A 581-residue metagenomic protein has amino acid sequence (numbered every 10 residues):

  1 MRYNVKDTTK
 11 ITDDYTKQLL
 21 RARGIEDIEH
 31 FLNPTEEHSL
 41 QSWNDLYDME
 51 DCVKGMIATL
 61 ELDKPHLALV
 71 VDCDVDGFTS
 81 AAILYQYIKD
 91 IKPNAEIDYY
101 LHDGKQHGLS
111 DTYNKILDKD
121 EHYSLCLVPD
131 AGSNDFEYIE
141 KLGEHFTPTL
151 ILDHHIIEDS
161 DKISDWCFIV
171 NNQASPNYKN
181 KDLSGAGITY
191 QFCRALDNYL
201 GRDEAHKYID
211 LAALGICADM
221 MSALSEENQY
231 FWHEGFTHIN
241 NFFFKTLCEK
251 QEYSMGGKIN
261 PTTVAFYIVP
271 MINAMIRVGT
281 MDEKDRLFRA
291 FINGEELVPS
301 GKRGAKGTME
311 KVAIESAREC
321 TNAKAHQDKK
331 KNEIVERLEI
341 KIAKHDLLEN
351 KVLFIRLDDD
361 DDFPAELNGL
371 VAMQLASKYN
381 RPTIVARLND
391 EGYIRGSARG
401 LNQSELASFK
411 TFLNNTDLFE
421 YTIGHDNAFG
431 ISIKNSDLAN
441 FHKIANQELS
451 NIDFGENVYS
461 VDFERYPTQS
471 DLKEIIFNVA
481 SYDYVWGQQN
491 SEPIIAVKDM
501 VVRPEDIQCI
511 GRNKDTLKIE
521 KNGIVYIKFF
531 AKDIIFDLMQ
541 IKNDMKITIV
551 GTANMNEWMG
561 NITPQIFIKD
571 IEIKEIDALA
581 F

Functional and structural regions predicted by a protein language model:
R2-L125, E144-F146, D165-W166, D197-D437 (+2 more regions): Hydrophobic helix-and-loop "lid/oligomerization" segment in the mid-to-C-terminal part of catalytic domains
A58, D63, E226, G304-R356 (+3 more regions): Mid-to-C-terminal polyanion-binding domains and interfaces
Y99, D135, H155-D161, P176-N177 (+2 more regions): Short gly/pro/ser/thr-enriched loop/turn and capping motifs at secondary-structure boundaries
P129, L150-H154, V170-N172, A386: Generic beta-sheet signal
A131-G143: Active-site core of PLP-dependent enzymes with the aminotransferase class I/II
L142, E158-C167: Short loop/helix-cap segments at secondary-structure boundaries that form the rim of catalytic
Y178-A186: Short glycine/threonine-rich catalytic loop with a Thr-x-Gly-x-Asp
